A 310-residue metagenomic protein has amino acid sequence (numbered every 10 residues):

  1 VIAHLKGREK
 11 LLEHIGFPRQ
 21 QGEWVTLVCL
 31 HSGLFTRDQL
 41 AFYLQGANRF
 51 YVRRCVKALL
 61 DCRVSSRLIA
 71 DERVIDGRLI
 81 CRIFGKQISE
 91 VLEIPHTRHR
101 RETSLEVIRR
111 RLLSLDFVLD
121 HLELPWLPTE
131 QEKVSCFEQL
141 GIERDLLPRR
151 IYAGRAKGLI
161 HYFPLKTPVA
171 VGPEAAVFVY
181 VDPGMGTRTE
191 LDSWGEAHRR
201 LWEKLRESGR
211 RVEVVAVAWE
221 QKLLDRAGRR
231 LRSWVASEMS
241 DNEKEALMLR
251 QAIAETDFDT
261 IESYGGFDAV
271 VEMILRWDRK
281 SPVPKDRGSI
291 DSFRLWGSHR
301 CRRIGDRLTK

Functional and structural regions predicted by a protein language model:
V1-L92: Basic, Lys/Arg-rich alpha-helical nucleic-acid-recognition elements, primarily the DNA-binding modules of transcription
V28, L44, V56-R63, F117-P125 (+3 more regions): Hydrophobic, Leu/Ile/Phe/Ala-enriched alpha-helical segments that form helix-helix packing faces
L34-R37, S89-R100, P173-Y180, R211-E213: Glycine-rich, often proline-containing surface loops adjacent to acidic residues and nearby aromatics that form
C81-R109: Short, amphipathic alpha-helical interaction segments positioned at domain boundaries
R101-S193: Exposed, interaction-prone assembly regions rather than primary DNA-binding/catalytic cores
P168, P173-Y180, R206-W219, E272 (+4 more regions): Hydrophobic beta-strand segments of well-ordered beta-sheets in folded domains
V181-M239: Catalytic cores of nucleic-acid endonucleases
K222-K310: Non-catalytic C-terminal interaction segments of nucleic acid-processing enzymes
